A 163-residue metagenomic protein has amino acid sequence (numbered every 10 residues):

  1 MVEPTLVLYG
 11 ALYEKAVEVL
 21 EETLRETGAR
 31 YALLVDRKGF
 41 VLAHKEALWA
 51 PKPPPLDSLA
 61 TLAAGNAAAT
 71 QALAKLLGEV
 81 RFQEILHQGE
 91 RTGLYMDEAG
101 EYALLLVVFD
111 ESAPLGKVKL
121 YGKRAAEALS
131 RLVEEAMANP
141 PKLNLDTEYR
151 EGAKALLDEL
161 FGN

Functional and structural regions predicted by a protein language model:
V2-Y31, K38, L42-N163: Acidic, low-complexity cytosolic segments
